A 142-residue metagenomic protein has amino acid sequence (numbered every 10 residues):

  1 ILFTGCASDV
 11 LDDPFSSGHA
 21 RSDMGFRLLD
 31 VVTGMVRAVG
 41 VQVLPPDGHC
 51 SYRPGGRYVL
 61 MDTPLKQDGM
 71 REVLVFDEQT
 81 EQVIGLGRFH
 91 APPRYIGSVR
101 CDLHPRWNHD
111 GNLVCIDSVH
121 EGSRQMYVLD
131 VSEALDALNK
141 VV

Functional and structural regions predicted by a protein language model:
I1-D30, V36-P46: Beta-propeller domains
I1-V10, H49-V59, K66, H104-L113: Blade-terminus and WD-like Trp-Asp/Gly-His loop motifs, strongest in beta-propeller folds
V10-L28, D68-L74, G122-D130: Structural motif
D23, D47, G56, D68-V73 (+3 more regions): Active-site lining segments that contact anionic ligands and/or coordinate catalytic metals
D30-G34, E78-E81, V131-S132: Short loop/turn segments that connect beta-strands within beta-propeller blades
V31-L74: C-terminal structural cap/anchor segments
R37-R53, E81-W107, V141: Conserved blade-ending motifs and adjacent loop-strand segments that build the rim/top face of beta-propeller domains
S98-V142: Blade-level signature of beta-propeller repeat domains, shared across WD40, Kelch, NHL, RCC1 and BNR/Asp-box propellers
